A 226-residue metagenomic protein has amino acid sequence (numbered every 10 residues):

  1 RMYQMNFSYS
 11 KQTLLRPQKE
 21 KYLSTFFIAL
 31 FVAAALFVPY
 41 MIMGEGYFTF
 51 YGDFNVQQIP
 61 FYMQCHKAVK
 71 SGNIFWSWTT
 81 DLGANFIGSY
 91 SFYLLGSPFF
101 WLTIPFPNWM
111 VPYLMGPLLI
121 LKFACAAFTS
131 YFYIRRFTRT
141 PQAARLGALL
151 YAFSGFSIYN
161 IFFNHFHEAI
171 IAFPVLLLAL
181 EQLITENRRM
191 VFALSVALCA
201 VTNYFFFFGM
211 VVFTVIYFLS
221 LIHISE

Functional and structural regions predicted by a protein language model:
R1-I42: Start-transfer (signal-anchor) and selected internal transmembrane alpha helices of multi-pass inner/ER membrane
M2, K11-Q12, H66, G96-F99 (+3 more regions): Intrinsically disordered, low-complexity regions
N6-S8, D53-F54, A84, S97 (+2 more regions): Poly-acidic low-complexity segments
T13-F26, G46-T49, Y204-L219: Alpha-helical transmembrane segments and their immediate interhelical/interface regions in integral membrane proteins
L15-Q18, Y22, P112, G116-L119 (+4 more regions): Membrane-water interface of alpha-helical transmembrane segments
A29, A33, A124-R136, Q142-L221: Membrane-embedded helix bundles of polyisoprenyl
V32-A127, L149-I170: Membrane-interface coil-to-helix junctions
I222-E226: Conserved small/polar residues in nucleotide/adenosyl-binding loops
